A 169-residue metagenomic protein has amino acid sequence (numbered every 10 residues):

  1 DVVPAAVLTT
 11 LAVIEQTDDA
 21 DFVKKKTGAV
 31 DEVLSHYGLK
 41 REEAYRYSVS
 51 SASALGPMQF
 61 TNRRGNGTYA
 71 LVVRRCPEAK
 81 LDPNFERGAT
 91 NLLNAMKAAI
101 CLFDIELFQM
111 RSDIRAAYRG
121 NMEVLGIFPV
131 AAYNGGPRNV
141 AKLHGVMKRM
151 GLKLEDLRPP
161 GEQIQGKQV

Functional and structural regions predicted by a protein language model:
D1-V169: Catalytic glycan-binding domains that act on GlcNAc-containing polysaccharides
